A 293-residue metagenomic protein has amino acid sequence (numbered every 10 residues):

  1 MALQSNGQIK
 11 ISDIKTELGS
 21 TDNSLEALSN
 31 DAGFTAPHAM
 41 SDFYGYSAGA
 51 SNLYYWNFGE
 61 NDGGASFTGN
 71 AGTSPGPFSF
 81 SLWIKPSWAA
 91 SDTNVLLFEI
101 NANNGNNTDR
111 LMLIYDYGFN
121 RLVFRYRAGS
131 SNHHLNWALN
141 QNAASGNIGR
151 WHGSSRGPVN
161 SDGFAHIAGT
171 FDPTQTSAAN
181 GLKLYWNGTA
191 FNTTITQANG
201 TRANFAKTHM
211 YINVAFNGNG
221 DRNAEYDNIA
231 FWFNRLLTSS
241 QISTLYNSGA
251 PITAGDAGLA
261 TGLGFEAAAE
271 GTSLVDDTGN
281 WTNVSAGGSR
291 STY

Functional and structural regions predicted by a protein language model:
A2-L53, Q241-S248, L259-G264, G271: N-terminal low-complexity, intrinsically disordered "leader/linker" segments enriched in small/polar and basic residues
N52-Y54, N228-Y293: Extended recognition patches within non-cytosolic domains
N57-N132, Q175-A179, F216, F233-I242: Extracellular glycan-recognition modules
E99-D109, K183-F191, A250-I252: Short edge-strand/loop segments of extracellular domains
R127-H166: Short, aromatic/His-centered strand-loop micro-motif at the edge of beta-sheets
G163-L182: Localized edge beta-strand/strand-to-loop motifs within extracellular or lumenal beta-rich domains
W186-H209: Short, solvent-exposed beta-strand-to-loop segments that form ligand-recognition rims of beta-rich domains
N204-D227, L236, S248: Extracellular glycan-interaction patches encoded by glycine-rich segments
